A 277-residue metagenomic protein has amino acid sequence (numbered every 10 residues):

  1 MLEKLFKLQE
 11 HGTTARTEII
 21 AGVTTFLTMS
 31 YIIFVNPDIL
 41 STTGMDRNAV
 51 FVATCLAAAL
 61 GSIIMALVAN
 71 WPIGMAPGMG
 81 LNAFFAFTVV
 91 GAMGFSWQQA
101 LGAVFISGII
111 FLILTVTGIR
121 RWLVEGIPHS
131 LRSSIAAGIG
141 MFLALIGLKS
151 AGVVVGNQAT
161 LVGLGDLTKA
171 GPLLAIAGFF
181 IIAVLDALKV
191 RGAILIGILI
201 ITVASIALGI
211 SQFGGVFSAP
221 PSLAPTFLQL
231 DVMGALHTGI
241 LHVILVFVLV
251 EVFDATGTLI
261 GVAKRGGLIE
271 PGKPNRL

Functional and structural regions predicted by a protein language model:
M1-T13: Short, Lys/Arg-rich, polar N-terminal cytosolic tail immediately upstream of the first transmembrane signal-anchor
K7, W122-E125, H129, G261-K264: Short amphipathic alpha-helical coupling elements at transmembrane boundaries
H11, L40-L56, L245-L277: Membrane-embedded helical hairpins/re-entrant loop segments and their flanking transmembrane helices within multi-pass
T17-A21, T25, V50-T54, Q99-A100 (+5 more regions): Residue-level signature of transmembrane alpha-helical entry/exit and packing/kink sites in multi-pass membrane
E18-V35, V104, T238-G257: Core transmembrane alpha-helical segments of multi-pass membrane transporters/permeases
I20-L167: Early transmembrane hairpin of solute transport permeases
G156-P172, A207-V248: Helix-loop-helix junctions that connect adjacent transmembrane segments in multi-pass membrane transporters
F180-L223, V248-V252: Flexible hinge motifs at transmembrane-helix junctions and intramembrane kinks/re-entrant loops in multi-pass membrane
